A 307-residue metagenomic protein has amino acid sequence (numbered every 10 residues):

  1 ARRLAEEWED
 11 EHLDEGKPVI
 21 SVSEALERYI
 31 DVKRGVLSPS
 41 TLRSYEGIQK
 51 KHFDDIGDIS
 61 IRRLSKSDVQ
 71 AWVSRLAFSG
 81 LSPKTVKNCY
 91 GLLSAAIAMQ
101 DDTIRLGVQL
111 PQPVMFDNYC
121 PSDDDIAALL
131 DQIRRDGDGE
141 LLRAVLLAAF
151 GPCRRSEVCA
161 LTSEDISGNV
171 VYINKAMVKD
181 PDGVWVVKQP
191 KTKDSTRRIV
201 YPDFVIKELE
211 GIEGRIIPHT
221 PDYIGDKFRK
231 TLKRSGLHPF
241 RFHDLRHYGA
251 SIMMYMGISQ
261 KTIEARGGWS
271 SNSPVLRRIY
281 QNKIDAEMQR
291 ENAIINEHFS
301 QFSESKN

Functional and structural regions predicted by a protein language model:
A1-Q70: N-terminal DNA-binding module of tyrosine recombinases/phage integrases
K51, I59-L110, F116, R154-S156: N-terminal DNA-binding recognition helix of tyrosine site-specific recombinases/integrases
P83, K87, D102-C159, F204 (+1 more regions): Basic, Lys/Arg- and aromatic-enriched nucleic-acid-binding interface segment
A98-M99, T103-I104, A148-M177, K261-T262: Short, charged phosphate-coordinating catalytic segments
C120-D123, A160-E208: Conserved tyrosine-mediated DNA breakage-rejoining catalytic core shared by Y-recombinases
Q132, V184-Q189, A265, R277-N307: DNA/chromatin major-groove-contacting recognition/catalytic segments
D165-V170, I258-I279, F302: Short, polar N-cap/turn motifs at the start of nucleic acid-interacting alpha helices
A176, V200-H238, G249: Active-site/catalytic core of tyrosine-dependent DNA strand-transfer enzymes
